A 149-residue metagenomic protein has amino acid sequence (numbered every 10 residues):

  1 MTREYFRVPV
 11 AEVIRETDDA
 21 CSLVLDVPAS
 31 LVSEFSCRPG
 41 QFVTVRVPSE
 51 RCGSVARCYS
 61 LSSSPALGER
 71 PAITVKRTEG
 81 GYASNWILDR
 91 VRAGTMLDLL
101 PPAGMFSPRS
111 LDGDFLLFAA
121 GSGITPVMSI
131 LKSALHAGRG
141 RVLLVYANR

Functional and structural regions predicted by a protein language model:
T2-M96, N148-R149: Ferredoxin-reductase
S84-R149: FNR/FR-type flavoprotein reductase catalytic core
